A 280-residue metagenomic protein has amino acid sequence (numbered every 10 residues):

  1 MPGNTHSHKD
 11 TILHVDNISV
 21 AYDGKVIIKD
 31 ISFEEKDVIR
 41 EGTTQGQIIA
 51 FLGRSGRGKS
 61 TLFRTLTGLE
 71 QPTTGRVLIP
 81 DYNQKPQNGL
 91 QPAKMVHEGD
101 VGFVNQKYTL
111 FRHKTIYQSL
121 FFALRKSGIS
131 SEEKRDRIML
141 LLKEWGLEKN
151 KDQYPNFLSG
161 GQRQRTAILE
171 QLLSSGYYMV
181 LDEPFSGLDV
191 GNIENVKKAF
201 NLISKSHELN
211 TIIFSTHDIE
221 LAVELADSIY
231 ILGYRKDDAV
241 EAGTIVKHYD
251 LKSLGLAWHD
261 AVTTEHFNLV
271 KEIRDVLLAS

Functional and structural regions predicted by a protein language model:
T67: Helix-to-loop junction immediately C-terminal to a conserved catalytic motif
Q84-G102, K126, S131, H259-V262 (+1 more regions): ABC ATPase NBD coupling module
K107, K114-R125: Q-loop/switch helix immediately C-terminal to the Walker
E132-N150, F200-L202: Conserved ABC ATPase "signature" region
Y154-L158, Q162: Conserved ABC ATPase signature
M179-E183: Catalytic Walker B motif of ABC-type/P-loop ATPase nucleotide-binding domains
I193-E208: Helical segment within the ABC ATPase nucleotide-binding domain
